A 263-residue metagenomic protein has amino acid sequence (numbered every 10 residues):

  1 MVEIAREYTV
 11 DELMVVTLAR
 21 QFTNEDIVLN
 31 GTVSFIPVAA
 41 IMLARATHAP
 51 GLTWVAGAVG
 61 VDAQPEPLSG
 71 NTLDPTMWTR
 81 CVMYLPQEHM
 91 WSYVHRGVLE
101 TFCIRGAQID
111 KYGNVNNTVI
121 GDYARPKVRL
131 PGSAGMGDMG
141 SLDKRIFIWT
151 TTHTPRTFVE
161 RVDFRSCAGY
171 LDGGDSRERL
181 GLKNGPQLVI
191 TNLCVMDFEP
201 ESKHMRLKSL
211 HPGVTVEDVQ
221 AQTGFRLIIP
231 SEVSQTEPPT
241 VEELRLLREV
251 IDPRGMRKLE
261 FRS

Functional and structural regions predicted by a protein language model:
V2-R80: N-terminal active-site beta-alpha-beta segment that forms phosphate/nucleotide-binding and substrate-recognition loops
L13, D26-L29, I228-P238: Flexible, glycine/charged-enriched surface loops at secondary-structure junctions
Q21, E25, L43-T47, M196-E199 (+3 more regions): Change "in soluble alpha/beta enzymes" to "in soluble alpha/beta proteins
V33, V59, A107, E232-V233: Short, ordered loop/turn segments at secondary-structure junctions
A56, M139, R245-E249: Alpha-helix boundary/capping detector
L68-P230, P239: Conserved phosphate- and dinucleotide-binding cores of soluble alpha/beta proteins, encompassing both enzyme active
Q222, S231-S263: A conserved C-terminal secondary-structure "cap"
